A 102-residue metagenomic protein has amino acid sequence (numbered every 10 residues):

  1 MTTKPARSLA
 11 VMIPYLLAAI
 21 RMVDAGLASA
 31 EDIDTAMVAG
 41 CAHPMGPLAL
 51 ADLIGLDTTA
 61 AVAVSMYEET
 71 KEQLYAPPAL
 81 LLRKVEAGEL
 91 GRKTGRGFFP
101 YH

Functional and structural regions predicted by a protein language model:
M1-R7, I13-H102: NAD(P)-dependent Rossmann-like dehydrogenase/reductase catalytic/cofactor-binding core
